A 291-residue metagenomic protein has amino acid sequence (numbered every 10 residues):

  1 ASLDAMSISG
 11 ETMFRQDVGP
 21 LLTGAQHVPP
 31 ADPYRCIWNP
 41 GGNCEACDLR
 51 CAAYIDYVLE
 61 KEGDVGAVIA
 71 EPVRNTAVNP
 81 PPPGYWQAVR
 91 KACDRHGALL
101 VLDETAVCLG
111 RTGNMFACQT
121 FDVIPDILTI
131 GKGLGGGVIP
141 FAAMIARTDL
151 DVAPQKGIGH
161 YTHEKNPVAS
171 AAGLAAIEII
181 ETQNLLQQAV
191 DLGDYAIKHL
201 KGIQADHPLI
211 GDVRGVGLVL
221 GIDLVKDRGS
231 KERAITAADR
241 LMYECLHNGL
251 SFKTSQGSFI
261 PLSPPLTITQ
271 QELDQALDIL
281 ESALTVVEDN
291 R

Functional and structural regions predicted by a protein language model:
A1-R291: Conserved N-terminal phosphate-binding loop of PLP-dependent enzymes in the Aspartate aminotransferase
